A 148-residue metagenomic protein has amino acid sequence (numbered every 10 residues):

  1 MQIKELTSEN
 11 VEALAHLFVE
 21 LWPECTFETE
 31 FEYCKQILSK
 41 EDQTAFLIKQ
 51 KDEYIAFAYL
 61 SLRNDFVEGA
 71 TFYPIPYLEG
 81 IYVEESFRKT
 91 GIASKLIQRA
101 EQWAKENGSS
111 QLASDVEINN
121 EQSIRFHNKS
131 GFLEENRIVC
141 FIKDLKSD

Functional and structural regions predicted by a protein language model:
M1-L14: A short beta-loop-alpha structural element at the N-terminal edge of CoA-dependent acyl/N-acetyltransferase catalytic
V11, A15-T29, F66: Helix-loop element at the rim of GNAT/NAT acetyltransferase active sites that forms part of the acceptor-substrate
T26-L47, Y59: Active-site rim helix/loop that mediates acceptor-substrate recognition in acyltransferases
L47, E53-L62, Y77, Y82: Conserved beta-strand in the GNAT
T71-E85, V139: Conserved acetyl-CoA binding element of GNAT-fold acetyltransferases
V83, K89-Q102, K129: Conserved acetyl-CoA-binding loop-helix of GNAT-fold acetyltransferases
S94, E106, I118-R137: Conserved active-site alpha-helix within GNAT-family acetyltransferase domains
I97, A104-V116: Conserved GNAT acetyl-CoA-binding A-motif
